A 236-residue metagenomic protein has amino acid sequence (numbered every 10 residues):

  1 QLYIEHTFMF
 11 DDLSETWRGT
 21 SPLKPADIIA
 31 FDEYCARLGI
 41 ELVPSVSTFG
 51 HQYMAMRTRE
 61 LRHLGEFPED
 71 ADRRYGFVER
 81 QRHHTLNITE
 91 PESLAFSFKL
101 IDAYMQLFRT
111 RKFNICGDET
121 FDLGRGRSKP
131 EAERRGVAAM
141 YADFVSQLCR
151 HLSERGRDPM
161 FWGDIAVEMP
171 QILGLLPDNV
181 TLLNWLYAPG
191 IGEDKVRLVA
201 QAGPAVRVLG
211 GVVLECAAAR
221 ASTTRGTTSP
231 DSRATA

Functional and structural regions predicted by a protein language model:
Q1-L182: Aromatic-lined carbohydrate-binding surfaces of glycoside hydrolases
P25, L94, A142, P189 (+2 more regions): Short alpha-helix boundary/capping motifs
P25-I29, S146, E193-D194, S229 (+1 more regions): Residue-level marker for well-ordered alpha-helical positions
V46, L186, V212: Residues at the C-termini of beta-strands that transition into short coil/loop
E119-F121, V199-D231: Active-site clefts of carbohydrate-active enzymes
L152, I172-G174, L198-Q201, S232: A general structural signal for short secondary-structure junctions and capping/turn motifs
P159-L198, A218-T227: Substrate-binding cleft/loops of secretory-pathway carbohydrate-active enzymes
A236: Aromatic/acidic polysaccharide-binding cleft in carbohydrate-active enzymes
